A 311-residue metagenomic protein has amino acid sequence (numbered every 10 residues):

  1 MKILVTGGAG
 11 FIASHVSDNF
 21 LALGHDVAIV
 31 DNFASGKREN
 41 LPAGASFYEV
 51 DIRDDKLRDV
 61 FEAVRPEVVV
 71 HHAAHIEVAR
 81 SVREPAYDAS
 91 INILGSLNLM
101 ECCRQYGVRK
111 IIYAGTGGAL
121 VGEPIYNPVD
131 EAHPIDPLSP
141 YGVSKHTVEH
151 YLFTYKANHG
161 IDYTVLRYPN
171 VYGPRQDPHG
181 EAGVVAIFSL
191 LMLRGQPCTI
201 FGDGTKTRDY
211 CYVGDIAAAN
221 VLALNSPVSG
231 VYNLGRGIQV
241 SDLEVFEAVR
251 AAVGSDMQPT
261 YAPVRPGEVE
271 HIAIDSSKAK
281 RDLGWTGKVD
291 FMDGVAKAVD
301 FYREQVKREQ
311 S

Functional and structural regions predicted by a protein language model:
M1-V171, V289, K297, Q305: N-terminal Rossmann-like NAD(P)+-binding domain of SDR-like oxidoreductases, especially those catalyzing
G7, L190-S311: C-terminal substrate-binding subdomain of Rossmann-fold SDR/epimerase-dehydratase oxidoreductases
G36-R38, V121-E123, R175, S241-L243 (+1 more regions): A short beta-to-alpha transition loop/helix N-cap that caps and shapes the active-site region
T147, Y151, Y155, F188 (+2 more regions): Hydrophobic alpha-helix immediately C-terminal to the catalytic Tyr-X-X-X-Lys motif of short-chain
G183-V184: Conserved catalytic loops of nucleotide-sugar-dependent glycosyltransferases that act on lipid-linked
